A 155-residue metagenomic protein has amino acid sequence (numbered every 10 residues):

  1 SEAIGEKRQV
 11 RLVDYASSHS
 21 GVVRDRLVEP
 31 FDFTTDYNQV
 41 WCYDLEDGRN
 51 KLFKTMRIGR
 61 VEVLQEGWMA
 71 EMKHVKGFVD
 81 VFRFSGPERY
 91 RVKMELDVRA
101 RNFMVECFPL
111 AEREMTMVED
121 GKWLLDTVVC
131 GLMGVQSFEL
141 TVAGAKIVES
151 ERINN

Functional and structural regions predicted by a protein language model:
S1-K93, V98: Core beta-strand-centered patch of the WYL/Sm-like small regulatory domain
D80-N155: Polybasic (Lys/Arg-rich)
